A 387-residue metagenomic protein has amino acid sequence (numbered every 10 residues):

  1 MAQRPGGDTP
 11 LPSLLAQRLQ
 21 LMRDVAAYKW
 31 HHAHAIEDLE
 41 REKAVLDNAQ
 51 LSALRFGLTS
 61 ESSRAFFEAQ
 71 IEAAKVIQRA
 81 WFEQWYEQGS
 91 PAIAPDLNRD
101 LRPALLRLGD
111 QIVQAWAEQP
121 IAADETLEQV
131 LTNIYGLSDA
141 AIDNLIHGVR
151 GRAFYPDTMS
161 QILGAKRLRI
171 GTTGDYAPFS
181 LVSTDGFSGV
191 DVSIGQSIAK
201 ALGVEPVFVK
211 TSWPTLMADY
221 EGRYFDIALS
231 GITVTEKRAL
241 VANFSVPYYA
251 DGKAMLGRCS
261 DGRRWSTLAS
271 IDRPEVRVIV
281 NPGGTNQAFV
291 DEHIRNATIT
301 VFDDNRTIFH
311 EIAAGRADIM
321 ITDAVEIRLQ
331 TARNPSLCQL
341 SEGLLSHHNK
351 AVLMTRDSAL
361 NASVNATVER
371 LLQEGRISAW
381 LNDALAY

Functional and structural regions predicted by a protein language model:
L15, G174, Y249-G257, A324-E369 (+1 more regions): Periplasmic-binding protein-like
R18-Q20, D24, T172-A177, F187-K200 (+2 more regions): Bilobed "Venus flytrap"/periplasmic-binding protein-like clamshell domains and structurally analogous long
F67-Q88, A92, Q196, K200 (+2 more regions): Acidic, polar ligand-binding/catalytic clefts
F82, P120, G284-F302, Q339-S341 (+1 more regions): Ligand-binding clefts/hinges and TM-proximal coupling segments of bilobed small-molecule sensing domains
E118-P156: Glycine-rich, aromatic-bearing surface loops/beta-hairpins
D157-I232, L240, V301, D383: Extracytoplasmic small-molecule ligand-binding "clamshell" domains of the periplasmic binding protein/Venus flytrap
L168-R169, G203-E205, E221-S230, V276-R277 (+3 more regions): Alpha-to-beta junction loops
S193-A201, C259-G262, A269-E275, N281-T285 (+1 more regions): Extended ligand-binding regions for polar small-molecule ligands
